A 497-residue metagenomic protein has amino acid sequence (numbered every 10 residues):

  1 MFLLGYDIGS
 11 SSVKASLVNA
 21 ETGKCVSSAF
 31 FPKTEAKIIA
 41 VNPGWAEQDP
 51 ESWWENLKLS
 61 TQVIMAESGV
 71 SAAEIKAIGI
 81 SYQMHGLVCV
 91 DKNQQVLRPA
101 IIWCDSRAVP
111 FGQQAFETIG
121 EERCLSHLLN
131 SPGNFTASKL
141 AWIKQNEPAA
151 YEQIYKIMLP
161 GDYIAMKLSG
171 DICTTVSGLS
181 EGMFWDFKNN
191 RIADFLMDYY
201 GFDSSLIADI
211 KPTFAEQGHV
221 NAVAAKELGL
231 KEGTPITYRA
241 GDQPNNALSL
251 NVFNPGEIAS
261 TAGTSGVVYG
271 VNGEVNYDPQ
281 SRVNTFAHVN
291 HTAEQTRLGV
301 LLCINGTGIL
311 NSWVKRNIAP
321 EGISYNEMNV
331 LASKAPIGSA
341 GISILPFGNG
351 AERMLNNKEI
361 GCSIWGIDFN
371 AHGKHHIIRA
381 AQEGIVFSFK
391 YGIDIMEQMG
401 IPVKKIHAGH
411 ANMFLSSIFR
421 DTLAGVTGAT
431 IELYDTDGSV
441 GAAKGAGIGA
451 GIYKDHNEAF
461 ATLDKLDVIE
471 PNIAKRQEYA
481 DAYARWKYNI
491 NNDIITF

Functional and structural regions predicted by a protein language model:
M1-R98, P110, S126, Q153 (+7 more regions): N-terminal glycine/serine-rich phosphate-binding loop of ATP-dependent small-molecule kinases, especially carbohydrate
L3-G5, L17, V109, F116-C173 (+5 more regions): Active-site core segments that coordinate phosphate-bearing ligands/cofactors across diverse enzyme families
F30-F31, I101-I102, G178: Residue-level structural signal for beta-strand termini and adjacent loop
E51, E55, N134, A215-G218 (+2 more regions): Conserved phosphate-coordination/catalytic loops
Q83, A215, A411: Flexible loop residues that form catalytic and substrate-binding hotspots at small-molecule/glycan-binding clefts
D105: Carbohydrate-associated surface elements
D186-K188, T213-Q217: Short beta-strand to alpha-helix junction loop
Y200-A215: A conserved helix-loop-beta module that forms one wall/lid of the active-site cleft in ATP-utilizing catalytic domains
